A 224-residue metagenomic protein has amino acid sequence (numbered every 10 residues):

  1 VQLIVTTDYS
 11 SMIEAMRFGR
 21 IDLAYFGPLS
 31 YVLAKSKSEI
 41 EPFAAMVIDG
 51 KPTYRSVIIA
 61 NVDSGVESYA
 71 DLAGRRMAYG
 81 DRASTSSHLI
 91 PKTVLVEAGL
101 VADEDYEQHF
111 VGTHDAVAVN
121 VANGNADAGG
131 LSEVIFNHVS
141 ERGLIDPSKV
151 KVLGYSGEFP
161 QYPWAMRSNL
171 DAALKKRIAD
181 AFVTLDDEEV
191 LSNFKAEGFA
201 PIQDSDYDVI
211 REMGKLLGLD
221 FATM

Functional and structural regions predicted by a protein language model:
V1, Y79-V96, D180-M224: Ligand-binding clefts/hinges and TM-proximal coupling segments of bilobed small-molecule sensing domains
V1-L29: Extracytoplasmic small-molecule ligand-binding "clamshell" domains of the periplasmic binding protein/Venus flytrap
M16-R17, L72, V121-A122: Hydrophobic residues within well-ordered alpha-helices
D22-L23, P42, D127-A128: Short, Asp-centered acidic motifs that coordinate Mg2+ and/or phosphate in catalytic or ligand-binding sites
F26, A45, G130-L131: Short beta-strand and adjacent tight-turn residues that come in two discontinuous sequence segments and form the edges
E39-G50: A structural signal for short loop-to-beta-strand junctions that line the ligand-binding cleft of periplasmic/secreted
I48-A60, L144-D180, S192, A196-E212 (+1 more regions): Periplasmic-binding protein-like
S64, R75-A173: Pocket-lining segment of extracytoplasmic ligand-binding domains
